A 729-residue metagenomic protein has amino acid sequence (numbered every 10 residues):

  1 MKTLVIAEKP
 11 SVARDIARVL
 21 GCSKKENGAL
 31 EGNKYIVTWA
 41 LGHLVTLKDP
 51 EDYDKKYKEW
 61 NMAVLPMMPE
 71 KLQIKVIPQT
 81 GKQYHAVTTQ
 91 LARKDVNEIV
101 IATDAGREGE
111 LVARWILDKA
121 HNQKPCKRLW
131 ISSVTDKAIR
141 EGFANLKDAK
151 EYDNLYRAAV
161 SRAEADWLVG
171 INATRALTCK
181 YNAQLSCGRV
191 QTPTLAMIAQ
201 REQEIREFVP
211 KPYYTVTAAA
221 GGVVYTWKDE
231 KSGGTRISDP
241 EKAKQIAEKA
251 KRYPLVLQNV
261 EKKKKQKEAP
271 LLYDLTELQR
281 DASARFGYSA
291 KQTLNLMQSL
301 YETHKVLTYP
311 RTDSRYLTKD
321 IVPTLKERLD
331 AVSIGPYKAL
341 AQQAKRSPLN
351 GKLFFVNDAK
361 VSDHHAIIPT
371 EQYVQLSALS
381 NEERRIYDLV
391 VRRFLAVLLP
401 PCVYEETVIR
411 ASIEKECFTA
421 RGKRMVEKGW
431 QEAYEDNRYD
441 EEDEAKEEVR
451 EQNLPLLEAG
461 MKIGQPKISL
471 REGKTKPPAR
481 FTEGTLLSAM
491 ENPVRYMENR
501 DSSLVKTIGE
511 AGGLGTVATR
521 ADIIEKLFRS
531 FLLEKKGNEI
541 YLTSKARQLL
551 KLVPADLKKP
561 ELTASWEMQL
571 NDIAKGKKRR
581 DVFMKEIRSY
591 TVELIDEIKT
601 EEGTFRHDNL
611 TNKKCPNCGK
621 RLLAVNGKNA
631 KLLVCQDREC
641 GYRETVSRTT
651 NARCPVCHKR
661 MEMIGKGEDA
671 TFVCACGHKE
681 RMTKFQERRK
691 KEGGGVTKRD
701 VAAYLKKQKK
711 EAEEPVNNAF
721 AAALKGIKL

Functional and structural regions predicted by a protein language model:
M1-A163, E230-K231, P477: Intrinsically disordered, low-complexity regulatory segments
M1-K2, A102-A105, N182-S186, K262-L271 (+3 more regions): Conserved short loop/turn motifs at secondary-structure junctions
K2-L4, T80, L91, T174 (+2 more regions): Basic, low-complexity terminal or inter-domain segments flanking catalytic cores
N27-K55, T192-S238, V397-R450, S589: Structured, non-catalytic alpha/beta "coupling" segments that mediate domain-domain communication and provide generic
R114, A138-A220, K262-K263: C-terminal or mid-to-C-terminal helical accessory/interaction module adjacent to the motor/catalytic core
I237-L271: Metal- or metallocofactor-binding catalytic centers and their adjacent structured scaffolds across diverse enzyme
H304-K305, F531: Glycine-centered, phosphate/nucleic-acid-interacting loop/turn motifs that mediate DNA/RNA or nucleotide
